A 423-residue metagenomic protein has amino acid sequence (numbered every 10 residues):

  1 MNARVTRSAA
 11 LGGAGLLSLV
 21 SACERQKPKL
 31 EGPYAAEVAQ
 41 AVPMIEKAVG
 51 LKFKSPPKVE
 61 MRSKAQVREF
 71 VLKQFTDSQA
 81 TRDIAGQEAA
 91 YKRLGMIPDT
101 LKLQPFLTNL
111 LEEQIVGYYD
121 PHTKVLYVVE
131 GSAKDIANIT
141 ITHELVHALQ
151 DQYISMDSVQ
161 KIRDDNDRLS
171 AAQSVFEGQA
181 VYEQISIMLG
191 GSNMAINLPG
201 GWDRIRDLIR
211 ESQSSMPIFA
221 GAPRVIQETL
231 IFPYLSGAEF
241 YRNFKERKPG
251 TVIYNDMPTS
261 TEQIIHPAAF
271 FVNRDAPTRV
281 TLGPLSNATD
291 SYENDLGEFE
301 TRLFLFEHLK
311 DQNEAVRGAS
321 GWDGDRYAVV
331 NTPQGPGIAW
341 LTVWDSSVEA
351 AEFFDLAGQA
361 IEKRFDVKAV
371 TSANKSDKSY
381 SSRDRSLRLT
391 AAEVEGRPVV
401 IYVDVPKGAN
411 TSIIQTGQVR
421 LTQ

Functional and structural regions predicted by a protein language model:
V20-A22: C-terminal motif of bacterial Sec signal peptides marking the signal peptidase cleavage site
E24-L101: A metal-dependent hydrolase signature that marks the N-terminal structural subdomain at the beginning of catalytic folds
I45, I139-S155, A180-V181: Active-site recognition of the HExxH zinc-binding catalytic motif
E69-T81, K102-T123: Catalytic zinc-binding patch centered on the HExxH motif and its immediate surroundings that defines zinc-dependent
L126-I141: Short pre-active-site segment immediately N-terminal to the catalytic Zn-binding motif
Q152-D157, K161-L208: Post-HExxH zinc-binding segment in Zn-dependent metallohydrolases
S214-P336, L341, E349: Pan-zinc metallopeptidase signature
P333-Q423: C-terminal soluble interaction/assembly domains
